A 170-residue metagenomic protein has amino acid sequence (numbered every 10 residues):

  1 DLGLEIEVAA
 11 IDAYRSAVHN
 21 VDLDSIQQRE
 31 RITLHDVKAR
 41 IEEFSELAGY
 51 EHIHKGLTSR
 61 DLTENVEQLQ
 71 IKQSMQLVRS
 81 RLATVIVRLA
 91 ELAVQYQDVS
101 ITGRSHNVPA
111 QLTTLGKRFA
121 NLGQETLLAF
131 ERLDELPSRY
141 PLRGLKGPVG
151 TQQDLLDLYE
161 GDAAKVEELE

Functional and structural regions predicted by a protein language model:
D1-L169: A helix-coil-helix interface module used to build multimeric assemblies and to scaffold catalytic/cofactor sites
